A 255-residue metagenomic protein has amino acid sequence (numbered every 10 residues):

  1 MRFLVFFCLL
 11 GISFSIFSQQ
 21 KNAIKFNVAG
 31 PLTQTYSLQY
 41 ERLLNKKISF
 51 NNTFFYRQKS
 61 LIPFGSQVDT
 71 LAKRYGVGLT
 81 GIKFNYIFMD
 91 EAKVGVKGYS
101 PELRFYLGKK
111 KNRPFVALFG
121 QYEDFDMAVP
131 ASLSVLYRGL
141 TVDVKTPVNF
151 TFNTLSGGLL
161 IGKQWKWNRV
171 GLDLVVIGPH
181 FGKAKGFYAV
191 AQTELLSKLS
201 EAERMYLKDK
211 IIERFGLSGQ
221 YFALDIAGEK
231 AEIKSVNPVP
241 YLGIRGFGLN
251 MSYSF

Functional and structural regions predicted by a protein language model:
M1-K21, M251-F255: Bacterial Sec-dependent N-terminal signal peptides
Q20-Y36, S49-R57: Transmembrane beta-strand segments that form the barrel wall of outer-membrane beta-barrel proteins
A23-K25, S49-N51, F115-F119, G171-D173 (+1 more regions): Residue-level detector of the transmembrane beta-barrel scaffold of outer-membrane proteins
F26-N27, K59-G98, F125-T154, K183-L242 (+1 more regions): Extracellular/periplasm-exposed beta-strand and loop segments of Gram-negative cell-envelope proteins, dominated by
N27, Y36-E41, I87-M89, R104: Short secondary-structure capping/turn segments at boundaries of alpha-helices and beta-strands
L38-R42, P101-F105, L118-Y122, G157-W165 (+3 more regions): Residues on the lipid-exposed face of transmembrane beta-strands in outer-membrane beta-barrel proteins
N45-K47, R57, G108-N112, K166-N168: Outer-membrane beta-barrel channels and translocator barrels
N45-K47, V94-S100, K111-F115, F152-S156: Short connector loops at helix/strand junctions that flank enzyme active sites, especially segments positioning acidic
